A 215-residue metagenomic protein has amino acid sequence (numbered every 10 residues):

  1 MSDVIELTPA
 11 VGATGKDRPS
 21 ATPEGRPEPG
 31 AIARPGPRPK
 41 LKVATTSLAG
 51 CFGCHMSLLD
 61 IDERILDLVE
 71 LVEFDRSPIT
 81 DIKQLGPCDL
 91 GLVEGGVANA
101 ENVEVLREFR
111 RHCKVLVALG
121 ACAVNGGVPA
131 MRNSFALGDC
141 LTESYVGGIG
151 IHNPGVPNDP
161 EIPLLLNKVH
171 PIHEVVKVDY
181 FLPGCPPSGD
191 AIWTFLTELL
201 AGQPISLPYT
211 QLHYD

Functional and structural regions predicted by a protein language model:
S2-G15, T22-D215: Iron-sulfur-associated redox domains of electron-transfer enzymes in respiratory and anaerobic energy metabolism
